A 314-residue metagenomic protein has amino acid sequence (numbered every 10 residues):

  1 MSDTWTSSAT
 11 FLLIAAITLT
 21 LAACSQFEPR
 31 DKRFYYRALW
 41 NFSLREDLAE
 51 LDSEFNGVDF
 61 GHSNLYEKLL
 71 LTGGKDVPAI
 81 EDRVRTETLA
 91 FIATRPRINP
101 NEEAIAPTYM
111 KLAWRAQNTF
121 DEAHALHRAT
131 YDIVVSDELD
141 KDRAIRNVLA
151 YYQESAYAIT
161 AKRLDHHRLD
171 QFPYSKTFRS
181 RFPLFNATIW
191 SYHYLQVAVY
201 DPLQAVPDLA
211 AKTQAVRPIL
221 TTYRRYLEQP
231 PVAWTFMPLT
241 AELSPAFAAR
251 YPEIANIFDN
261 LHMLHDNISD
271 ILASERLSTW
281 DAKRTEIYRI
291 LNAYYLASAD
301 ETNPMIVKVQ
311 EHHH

Functional and structural regions predicted by a protein language model:
M1-L12: Bacterial N-terminal signal peptides that target proteins for export
F11-T20: Bacterial N-terminal signal peptides
F27-T88, N118, Y131-V135: Leu/Val/Ala/Ile-rich N-terminal alpha-helices, chiefly Sec-type signal peptides and the beginnings
N64, T72-R85, A93-P107, W114-Q117 (+3 more regions): Intrinsically disordered, low-complexity segments enriched in glycine and mixed charged residues
F91-E102, P230-T240: Short, charge-rich amphipathic alpha-helices with coiled-coil/heptad character
P107-D266: Extended amphipathic alpha-helical interaction segments
L261-H262, W280-H314: Alpha-helical oligomerization segments
